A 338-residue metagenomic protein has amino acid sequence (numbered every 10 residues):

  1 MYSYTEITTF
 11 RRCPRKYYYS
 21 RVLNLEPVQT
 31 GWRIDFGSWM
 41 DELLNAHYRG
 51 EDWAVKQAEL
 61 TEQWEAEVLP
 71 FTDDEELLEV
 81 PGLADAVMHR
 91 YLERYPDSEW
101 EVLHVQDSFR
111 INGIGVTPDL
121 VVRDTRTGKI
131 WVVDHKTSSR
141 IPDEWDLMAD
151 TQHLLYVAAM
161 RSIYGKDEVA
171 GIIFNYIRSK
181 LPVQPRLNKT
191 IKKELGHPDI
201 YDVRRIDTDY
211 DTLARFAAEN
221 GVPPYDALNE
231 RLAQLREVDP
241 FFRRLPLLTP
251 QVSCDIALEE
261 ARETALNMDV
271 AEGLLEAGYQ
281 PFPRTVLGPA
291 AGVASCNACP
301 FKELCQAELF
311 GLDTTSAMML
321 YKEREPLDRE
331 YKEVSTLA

Functional and structural regions predicted by a protein language model:
M1-A338: RecB-family 4Fe-4S metal-dependent nuclease core
